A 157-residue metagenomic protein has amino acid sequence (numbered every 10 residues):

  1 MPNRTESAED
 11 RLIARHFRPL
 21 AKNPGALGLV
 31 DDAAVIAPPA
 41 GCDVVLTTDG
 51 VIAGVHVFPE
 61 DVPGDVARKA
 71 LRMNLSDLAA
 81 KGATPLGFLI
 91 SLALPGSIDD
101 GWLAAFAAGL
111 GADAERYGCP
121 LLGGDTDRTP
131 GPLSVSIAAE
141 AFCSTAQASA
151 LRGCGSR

Functional and structural regions predicted by a protein language model:
M1-V62, K81, I90: Extreme N-terminal cap/leader segments of soluble proteins
R4-T5, A26-L27, V44, K69-R72 (+2 more regions): A subset of signal/propeptide-processing and intrinsically disordered low-complexity segments in secreted/extracellular
L12-R15, N23-A26, A70, A114-C119 (+1 more regions): A short linear-motif detector with a strong N-terminal bias
G25-L27, F58-M73, S97-A108: Glycine-rich anion/phosphate-binding loops
L29-A40, D65-D77, G155-R157: Phosphate-binding glycine-rich loops and adjacent basic patches that engage nucleotide phosphates, nucleic-acid
V44, V51, L86-R157: Glycine-rich anion-binding loops of enzyme active sites
P63-G87, A108-R116: Small-aliphatic-rich amphipathic alpha-helix that forms the alpha element of a beta-alpha
